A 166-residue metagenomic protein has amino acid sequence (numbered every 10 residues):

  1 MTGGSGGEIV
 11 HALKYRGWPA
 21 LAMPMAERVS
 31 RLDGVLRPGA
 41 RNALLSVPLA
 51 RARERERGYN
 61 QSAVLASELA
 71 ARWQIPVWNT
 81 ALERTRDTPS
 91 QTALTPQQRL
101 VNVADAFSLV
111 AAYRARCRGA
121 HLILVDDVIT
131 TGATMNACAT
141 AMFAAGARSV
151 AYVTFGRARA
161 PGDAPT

Functional and structural regions predicted by a protein language model:
M1-R72, T92: Extended interfacial segments that mediate partner engagement and assembly in macromolecular machines
S67, A71, P76, T80-T166: PRPP/pyrophosphate-binding module of the type I phosphoribosyltransferase fold
